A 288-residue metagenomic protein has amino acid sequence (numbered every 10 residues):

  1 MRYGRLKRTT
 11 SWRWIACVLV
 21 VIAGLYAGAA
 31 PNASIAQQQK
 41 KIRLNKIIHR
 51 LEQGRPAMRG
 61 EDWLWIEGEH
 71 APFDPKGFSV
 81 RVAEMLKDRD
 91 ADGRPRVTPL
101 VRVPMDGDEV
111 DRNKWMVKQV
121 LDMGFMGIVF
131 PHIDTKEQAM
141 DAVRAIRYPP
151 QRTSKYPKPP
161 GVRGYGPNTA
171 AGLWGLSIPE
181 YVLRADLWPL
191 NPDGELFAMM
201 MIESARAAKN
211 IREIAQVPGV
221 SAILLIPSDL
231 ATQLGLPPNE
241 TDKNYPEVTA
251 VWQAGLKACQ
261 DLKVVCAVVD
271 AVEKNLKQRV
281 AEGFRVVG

Functional and structural regions predicted by a protein language model:
M1-W12: N-terminal secretory signal peptides that target proteins for export/translocation
W12-R13, L44: Short amphipathic alpha-helical segments that mediate assembly, nucleic-acid/protein binding, or membrane association
W14-G28: Bacterial N-terminal signal peptides
G28-G288: Expand to "…catalyze enediolate/carbanion chemistry for C-C bond making/breaking, isomerization, decarboxylation
